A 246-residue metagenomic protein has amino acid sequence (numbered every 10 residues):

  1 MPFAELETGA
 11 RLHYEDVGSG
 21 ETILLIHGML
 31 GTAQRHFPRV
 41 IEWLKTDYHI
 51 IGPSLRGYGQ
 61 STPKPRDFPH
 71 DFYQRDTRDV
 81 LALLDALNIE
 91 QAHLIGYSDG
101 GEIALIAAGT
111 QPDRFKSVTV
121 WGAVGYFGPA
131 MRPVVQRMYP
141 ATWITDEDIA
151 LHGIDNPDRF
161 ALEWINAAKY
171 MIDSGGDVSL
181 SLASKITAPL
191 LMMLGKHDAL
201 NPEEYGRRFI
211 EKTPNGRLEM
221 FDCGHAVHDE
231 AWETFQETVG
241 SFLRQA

Functional and structural regions predicted by a protein language model:
L6-P63: Conserved HGGG/HGGXW glycine-rich cap/lid loop of the alpha/beta-hydrolase fold
M29, K196-D198, C223-G224: Acidic beta-to-alpha connecting loop that harbors the catalytic carboxylate
E42, G52-I95: Active-site loop/oxyanion-hole signature of alpha/beta-hydrolase fold enzymes
E90-G128: Conserved hydrolase catalytic core segment
N166-L182: Active-site nucleophile elbow and catalytic-triad environment of alpha/beta-hydrolase enzymes
I186, M192-L194: Short beta-strand/loop motif that positions the catalytic acidic residue of the alpha/beta-hydrolase fold
A199-Y205: Conserved alpha/beta-hydrolase "acid-adjacent" motif
F221-A246: Catalytic active-site module of serine/aspartate enzymes centered on a nucleophile-bearing elbow/loop
